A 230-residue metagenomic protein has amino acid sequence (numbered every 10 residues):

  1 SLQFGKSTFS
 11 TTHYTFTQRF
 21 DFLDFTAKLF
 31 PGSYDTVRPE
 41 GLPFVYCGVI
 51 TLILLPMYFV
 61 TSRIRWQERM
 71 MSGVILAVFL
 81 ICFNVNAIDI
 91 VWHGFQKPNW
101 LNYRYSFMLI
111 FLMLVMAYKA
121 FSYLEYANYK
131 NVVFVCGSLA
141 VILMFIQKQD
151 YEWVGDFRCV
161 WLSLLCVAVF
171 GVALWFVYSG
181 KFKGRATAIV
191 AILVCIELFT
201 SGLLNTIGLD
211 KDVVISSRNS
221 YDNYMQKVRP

Functional and structural regions predicted by a protein language model:
S1-M71, V78-F79, V85-H93, P98-F107 (+2 more regions): Periplasmic/ER-lumenal interhelical loops and adjacent helix-loop junctions in multi-pass membrane proteins
G73-I81, V85-A87, Q96-N223: Contiguous transmembrane helix-bundle modules in multi-pass membrane proteins
S201, R229-P230: Short periplasmic/luminal acceptor-recognition loop of GT-C membrane glycosyltransferases, typified by
